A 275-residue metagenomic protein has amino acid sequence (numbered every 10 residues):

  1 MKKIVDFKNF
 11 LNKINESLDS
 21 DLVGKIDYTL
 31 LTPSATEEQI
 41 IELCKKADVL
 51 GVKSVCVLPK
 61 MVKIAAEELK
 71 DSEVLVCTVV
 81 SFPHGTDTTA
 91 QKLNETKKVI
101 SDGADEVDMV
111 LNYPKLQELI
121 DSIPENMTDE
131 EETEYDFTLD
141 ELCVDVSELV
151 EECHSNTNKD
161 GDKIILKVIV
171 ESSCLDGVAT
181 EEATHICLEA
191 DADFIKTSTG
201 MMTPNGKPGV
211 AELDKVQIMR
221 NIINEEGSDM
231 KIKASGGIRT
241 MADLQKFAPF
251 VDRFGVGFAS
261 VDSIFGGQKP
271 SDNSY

Functional and structural regions predicted by a protein language model:
M1-E16: Charge-dense, intrinsically disordered terminal/linker segments
I14-T96, S101, I186: Conserved N-terminal beta1-alpha1 strand-loop-helix module at the mouth
L22-L30, V55-V57, L75-V80, V107-M109 (+4 more regions): Hydrophobic faces of well-ordered beta-strands that scaffold small-molecule active sites in alpha/beta enzyme cores
L50, D102-G103, I186-A190, I222 (+1 more regions): Structural motif
V57-E73, D87-Q91, Y113-S122, T133-E152 (+4 more regions): Active-site-adjacent beta->alpha loops and helix N-cap segments on the catalytic face of soluble alpha/beta enzymes
P59, V79-A90, I169-D176, K231-A242: Glycine-rich beta-to-alpha transition loops that act as phosphate-gripper elements at the mouths of alpha/beta enzyme
D87-T96, L175-I186, I238-D252: Catalytic cores of alpha/beta
D102-L116, D193-G206, T240, A248-Y275: Glycine-rich phosphate-binding active-site loops on the catalytic face of alpha/beta enzymes
